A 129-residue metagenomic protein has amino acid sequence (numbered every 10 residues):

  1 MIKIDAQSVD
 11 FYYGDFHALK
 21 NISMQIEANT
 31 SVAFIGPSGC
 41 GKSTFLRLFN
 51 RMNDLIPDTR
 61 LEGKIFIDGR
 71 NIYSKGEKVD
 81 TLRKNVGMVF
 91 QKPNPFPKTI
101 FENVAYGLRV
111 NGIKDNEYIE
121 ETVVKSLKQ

Functional and structural regions predicted by a protein language model:
D10, K64-T81: ABC ATPase NBD Q-loop/coupling interface
F16-H17, D80: Short coil-to-beta microelement around the adenine-binding A-loop and adjacent beta1/P-loop entry of ABC ATPase
I35-P37: The feature captures the beta-strand-to-loop junction immediately N-terminal to the Walker
F49-N50, I100, V104-A105: Conserved short hydrophobic alpha-helix within the nucleotide-binding domain
L55-P57, P93-E102: Conserved catalytic motifs of ABC-family nucleotide-binding domains
K64-N71, R109-G112, N116-Q129: Conserved ABC ATPase "signature" region
K78-V86, Q91, T122: ABC transporter nucleotide-binding domains
